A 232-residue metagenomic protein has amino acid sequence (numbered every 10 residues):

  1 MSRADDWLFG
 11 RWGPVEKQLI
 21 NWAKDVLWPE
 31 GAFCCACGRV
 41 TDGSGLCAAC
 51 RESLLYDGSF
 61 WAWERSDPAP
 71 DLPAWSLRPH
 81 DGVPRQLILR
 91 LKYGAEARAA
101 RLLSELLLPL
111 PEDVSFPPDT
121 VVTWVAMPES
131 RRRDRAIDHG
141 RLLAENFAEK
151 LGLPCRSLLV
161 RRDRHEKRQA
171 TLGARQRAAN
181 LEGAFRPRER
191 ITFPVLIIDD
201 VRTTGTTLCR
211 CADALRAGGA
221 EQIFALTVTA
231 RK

Functional and structural regions predicted by a protein language model:
M1-K232: Glycine-rich phosphate/pyrophosphate-handling loop used in enzymes and phosphotransfer proteins
